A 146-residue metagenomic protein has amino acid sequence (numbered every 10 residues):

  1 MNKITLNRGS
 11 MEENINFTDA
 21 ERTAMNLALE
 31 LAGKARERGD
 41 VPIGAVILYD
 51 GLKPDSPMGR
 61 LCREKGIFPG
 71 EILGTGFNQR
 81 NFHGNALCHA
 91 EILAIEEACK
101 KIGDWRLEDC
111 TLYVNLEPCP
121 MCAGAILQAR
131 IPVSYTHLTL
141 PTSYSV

Functional and structural regions predicted by a protein language model:
A20, V41-G44: Short loop/turn microsegments at loop-to-beta-strand junctions
E21-E37: Short, basic/aromatic recognition patches
I43-G51, G66: Short beta-strand scaffold segments in enzyme catalytic cores
F82-I92: A short, polar/charged loop-to-alpha-helix boundary motif
D104-L116: Immediate flanking context of iron-sulfur cluster ligation sites
N115-Q128: Local cysteine-cluster metal-coordination motifs and their immediate loop/turn environment, predominantly Fe-S cluster
T136-T142: Conserved small/polar residues in nucleotide/adenosyl-binding loops
